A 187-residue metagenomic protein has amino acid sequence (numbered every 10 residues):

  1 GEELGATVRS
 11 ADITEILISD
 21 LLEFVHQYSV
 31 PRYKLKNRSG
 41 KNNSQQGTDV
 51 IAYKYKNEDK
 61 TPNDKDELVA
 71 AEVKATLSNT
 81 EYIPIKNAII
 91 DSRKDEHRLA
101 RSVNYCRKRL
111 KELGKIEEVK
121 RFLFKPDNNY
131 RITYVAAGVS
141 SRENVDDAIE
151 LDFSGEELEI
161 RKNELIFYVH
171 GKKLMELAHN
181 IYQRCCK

Functional and structural regions predicted by a protein language model:
G1-I16: Interdomain/boundary linker segments immediately adjacent to catalytic/signaling cores
I16-V25: Amphipathic alpha-helical segments that form well-ordered structural scaffolds and often line/cohere around active
L22, V50-A52, V69-A75: Conserved catalytic cores of phosphodiester-cleaving nucleases, focusing on short active-site segments
F24-N43: A short acidic/basic microdomain associated with nuclease active sites
R32-N37, G47-E58: Active-site glycine-rich loop that binds ribose-phosphate moieties when present
Y53-A70: Active-site beta-strand-loop-beta-strand hairpin of nuclease catalytic cores that positions key catalytic residues
N79-D146: Acidic, metal/cofactor-coordinating or nucleic-acid-engaging core segments within structured domains
V119-K187: Charged, structured surface patches that assemble and position nucleic-acid processing machinery
